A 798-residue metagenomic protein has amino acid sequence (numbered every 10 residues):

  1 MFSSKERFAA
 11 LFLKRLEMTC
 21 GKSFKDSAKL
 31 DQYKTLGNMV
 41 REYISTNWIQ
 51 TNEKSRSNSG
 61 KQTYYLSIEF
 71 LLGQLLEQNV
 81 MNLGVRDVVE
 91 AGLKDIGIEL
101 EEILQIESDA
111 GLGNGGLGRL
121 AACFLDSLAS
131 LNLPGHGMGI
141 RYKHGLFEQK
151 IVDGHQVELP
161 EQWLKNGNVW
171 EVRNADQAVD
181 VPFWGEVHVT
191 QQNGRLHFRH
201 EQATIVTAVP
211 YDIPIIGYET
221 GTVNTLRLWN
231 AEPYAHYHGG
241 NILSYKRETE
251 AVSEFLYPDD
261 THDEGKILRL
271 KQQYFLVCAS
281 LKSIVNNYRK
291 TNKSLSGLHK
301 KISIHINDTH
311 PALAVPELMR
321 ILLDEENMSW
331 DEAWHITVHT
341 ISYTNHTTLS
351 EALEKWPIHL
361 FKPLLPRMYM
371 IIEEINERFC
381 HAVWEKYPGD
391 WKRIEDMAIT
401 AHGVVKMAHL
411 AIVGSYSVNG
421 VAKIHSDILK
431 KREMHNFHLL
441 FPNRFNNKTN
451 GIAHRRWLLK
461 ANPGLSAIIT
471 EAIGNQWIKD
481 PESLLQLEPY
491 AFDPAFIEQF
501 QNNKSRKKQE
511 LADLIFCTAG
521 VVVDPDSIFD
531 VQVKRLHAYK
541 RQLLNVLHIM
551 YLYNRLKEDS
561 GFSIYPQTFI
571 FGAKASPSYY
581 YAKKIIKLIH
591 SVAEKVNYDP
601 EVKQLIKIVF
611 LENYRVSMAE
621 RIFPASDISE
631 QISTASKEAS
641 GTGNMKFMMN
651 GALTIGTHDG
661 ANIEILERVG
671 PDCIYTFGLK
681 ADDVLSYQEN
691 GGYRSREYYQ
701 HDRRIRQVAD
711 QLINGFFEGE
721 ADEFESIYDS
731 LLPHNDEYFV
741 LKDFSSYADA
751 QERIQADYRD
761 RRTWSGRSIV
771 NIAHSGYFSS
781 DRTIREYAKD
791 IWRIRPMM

Functional and structural regions predicted by a protein language model:
M1-M798: A conserved ligand/cofactor-binding region detector
